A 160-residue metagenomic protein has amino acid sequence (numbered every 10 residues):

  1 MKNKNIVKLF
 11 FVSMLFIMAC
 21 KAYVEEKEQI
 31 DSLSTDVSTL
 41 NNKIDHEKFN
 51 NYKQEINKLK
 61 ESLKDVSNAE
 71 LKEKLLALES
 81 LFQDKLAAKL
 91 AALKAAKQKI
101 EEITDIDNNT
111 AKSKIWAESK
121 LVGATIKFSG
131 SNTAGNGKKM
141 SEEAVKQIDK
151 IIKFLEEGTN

Functional and structural regions predicted by a protein language model:
M1-N160: N-terminal low-complexity, Ser/Thr/acidic repeat segments characteristic of secreted and surface-exposed proteins
